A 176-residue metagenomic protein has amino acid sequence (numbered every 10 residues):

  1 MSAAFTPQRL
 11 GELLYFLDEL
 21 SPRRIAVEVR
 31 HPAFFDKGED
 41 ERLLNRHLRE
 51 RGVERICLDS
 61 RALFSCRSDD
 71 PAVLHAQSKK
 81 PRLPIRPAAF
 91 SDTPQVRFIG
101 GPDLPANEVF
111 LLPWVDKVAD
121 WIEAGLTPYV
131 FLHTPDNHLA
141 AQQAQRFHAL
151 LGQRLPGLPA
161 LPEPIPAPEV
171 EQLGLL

Functional and structural regions predicted by a protein language model:
M1-L176: Residues lining hydrophobic/aromatic ligand-binding pockets adjacent to catalytic sites
